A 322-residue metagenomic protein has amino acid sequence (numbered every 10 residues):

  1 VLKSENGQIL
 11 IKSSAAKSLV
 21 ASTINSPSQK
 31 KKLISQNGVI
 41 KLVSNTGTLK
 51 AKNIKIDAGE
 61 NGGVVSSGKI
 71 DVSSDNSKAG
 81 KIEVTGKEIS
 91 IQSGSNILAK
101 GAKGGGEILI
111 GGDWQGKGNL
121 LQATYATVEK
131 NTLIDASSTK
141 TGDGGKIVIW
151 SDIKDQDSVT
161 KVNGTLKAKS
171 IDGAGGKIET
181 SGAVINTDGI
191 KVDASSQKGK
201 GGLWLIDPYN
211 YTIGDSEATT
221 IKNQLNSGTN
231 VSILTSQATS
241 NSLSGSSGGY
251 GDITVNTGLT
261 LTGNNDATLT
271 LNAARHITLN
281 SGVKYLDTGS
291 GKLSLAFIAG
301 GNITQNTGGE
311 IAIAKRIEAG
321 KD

Functional and structural regions predicted by a protein language model:
V1-D322: Extracellular and secretory-pathway beta-repeat/beta-biased strand scaffolds
